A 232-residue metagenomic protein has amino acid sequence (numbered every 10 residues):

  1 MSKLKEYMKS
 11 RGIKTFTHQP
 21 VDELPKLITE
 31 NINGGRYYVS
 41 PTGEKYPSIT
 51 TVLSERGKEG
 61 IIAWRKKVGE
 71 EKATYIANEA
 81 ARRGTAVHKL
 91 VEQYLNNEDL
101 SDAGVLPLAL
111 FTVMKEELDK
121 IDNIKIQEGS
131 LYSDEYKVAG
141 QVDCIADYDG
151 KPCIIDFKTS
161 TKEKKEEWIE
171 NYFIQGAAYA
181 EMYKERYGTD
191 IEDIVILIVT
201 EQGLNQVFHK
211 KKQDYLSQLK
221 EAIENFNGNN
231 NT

Functional and structural regions predicted by a protein language model:
M1-A139: Metal-dependent nuclease catalytic cores that hydrolyze phosphodiester bonds in DNA/RNA, characterized by
E128-G228: Mg2+/Mn2+-dependent nuclease catalytic core
N231-T232: Short acidic DE-rich linear segments
